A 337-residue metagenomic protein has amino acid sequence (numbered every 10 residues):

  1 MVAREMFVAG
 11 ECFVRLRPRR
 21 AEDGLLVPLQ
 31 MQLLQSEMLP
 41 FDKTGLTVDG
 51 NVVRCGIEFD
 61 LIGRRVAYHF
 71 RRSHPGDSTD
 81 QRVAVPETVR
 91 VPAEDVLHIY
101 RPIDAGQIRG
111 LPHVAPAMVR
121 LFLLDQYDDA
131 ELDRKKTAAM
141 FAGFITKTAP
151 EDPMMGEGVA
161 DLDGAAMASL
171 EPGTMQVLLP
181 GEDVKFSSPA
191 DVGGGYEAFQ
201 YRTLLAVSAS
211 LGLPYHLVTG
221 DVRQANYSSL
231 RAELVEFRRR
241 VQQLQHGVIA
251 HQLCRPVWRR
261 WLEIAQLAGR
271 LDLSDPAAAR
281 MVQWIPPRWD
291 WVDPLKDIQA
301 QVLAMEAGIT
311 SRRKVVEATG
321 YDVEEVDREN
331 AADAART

Functional and structural regions predicted by a protein language model:
M1-I99: Structured, mid-chain assembly/scaffold modules that mediate subunit interfaces within large macromolecular complexes
V2, L16-P18, R134-M140, V218-V222 (+2 more regions): Short coil/turn segments at secondary-structure boundaries
E5-M6, A265, A304-M305: Hydrophobic side-chain positions on well-ordered alpha-helices, corresponding to helix-helix packing/interface faces
V14, L124, L253: Short, conserved catalytic/metal-binding motifs centered on acidic residues
G63, V207, V315: Acidic/polar, glycine-anchored loop/turn motif associated with catalytic or activation segments that engage anionic
A93-E233: Extended, charged amphipathic alpha-helical segments
Q176-L295, E324: Surface-exposed loop-to-helix/strand elements on domain peripheries
W291-T337: Charged substrate- and nucleic-acid-binding regions of tRNA-handling and nucleotidyl-transfer enzymes, centered on
